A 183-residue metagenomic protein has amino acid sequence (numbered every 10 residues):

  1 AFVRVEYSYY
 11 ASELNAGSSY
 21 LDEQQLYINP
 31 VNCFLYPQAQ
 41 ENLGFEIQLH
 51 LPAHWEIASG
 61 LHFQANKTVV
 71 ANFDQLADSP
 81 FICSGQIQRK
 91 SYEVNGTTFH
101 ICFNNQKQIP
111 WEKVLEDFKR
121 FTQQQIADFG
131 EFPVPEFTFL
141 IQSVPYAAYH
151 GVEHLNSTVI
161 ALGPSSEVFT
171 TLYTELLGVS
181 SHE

Functional and structural regions predicted by a protein language model:
R4-E6, C33, N42-A58, H62 (+2 more regions): Zn2+-dependent metallopeptidase catalytic core
V5-Y9, F99: A short, solvent-exposed beta-edge/loop patch
S8-Y10, P52, S165: Solvent-exposed coil/turn segments that connect beta secondary-structure elements in extracytoplasmic/periplasmic
Y9-F45: Glycine/proline-rich low-complexity spacer/linker segments in large multi-domain proteins
N15-Y20, A58-L61, H150-H154, T170-L172: Short, solvent-exposed loop/turn and secondary-structure capping segments
A16, Q25-V31, N72-N95: Edge strands and adjacent loops of beta-rich recognition modules
Q88-E183: Juxtacatalytic substrate-recognition/specificity segment
